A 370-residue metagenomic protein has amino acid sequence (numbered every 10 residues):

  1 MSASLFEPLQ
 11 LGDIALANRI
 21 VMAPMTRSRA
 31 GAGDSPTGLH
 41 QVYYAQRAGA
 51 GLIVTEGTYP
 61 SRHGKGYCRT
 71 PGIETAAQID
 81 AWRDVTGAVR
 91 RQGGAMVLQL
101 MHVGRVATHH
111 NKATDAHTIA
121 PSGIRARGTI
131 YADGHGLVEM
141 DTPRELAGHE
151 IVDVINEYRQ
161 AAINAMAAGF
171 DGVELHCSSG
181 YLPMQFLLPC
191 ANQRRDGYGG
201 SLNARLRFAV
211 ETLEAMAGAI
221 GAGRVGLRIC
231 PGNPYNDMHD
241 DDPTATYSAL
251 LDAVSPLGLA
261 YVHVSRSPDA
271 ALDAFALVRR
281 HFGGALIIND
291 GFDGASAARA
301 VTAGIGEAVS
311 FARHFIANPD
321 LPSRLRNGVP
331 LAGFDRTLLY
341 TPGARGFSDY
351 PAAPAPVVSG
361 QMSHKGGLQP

Functional and structural regions predicted by a protein language model:
M1-P370: Flavin-dependent oxidoreductase catalytic cores
